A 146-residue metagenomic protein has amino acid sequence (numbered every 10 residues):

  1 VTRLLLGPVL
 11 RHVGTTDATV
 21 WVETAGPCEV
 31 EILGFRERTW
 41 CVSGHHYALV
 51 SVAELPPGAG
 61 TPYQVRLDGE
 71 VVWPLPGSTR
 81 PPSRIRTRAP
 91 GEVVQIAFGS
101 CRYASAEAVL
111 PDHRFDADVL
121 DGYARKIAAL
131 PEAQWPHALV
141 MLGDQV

Functional and structural regions predicted by a protein language model:
T2-V146: Divalent metal-dependent phosphoesterase catalytic cores across multiple superfamilies
